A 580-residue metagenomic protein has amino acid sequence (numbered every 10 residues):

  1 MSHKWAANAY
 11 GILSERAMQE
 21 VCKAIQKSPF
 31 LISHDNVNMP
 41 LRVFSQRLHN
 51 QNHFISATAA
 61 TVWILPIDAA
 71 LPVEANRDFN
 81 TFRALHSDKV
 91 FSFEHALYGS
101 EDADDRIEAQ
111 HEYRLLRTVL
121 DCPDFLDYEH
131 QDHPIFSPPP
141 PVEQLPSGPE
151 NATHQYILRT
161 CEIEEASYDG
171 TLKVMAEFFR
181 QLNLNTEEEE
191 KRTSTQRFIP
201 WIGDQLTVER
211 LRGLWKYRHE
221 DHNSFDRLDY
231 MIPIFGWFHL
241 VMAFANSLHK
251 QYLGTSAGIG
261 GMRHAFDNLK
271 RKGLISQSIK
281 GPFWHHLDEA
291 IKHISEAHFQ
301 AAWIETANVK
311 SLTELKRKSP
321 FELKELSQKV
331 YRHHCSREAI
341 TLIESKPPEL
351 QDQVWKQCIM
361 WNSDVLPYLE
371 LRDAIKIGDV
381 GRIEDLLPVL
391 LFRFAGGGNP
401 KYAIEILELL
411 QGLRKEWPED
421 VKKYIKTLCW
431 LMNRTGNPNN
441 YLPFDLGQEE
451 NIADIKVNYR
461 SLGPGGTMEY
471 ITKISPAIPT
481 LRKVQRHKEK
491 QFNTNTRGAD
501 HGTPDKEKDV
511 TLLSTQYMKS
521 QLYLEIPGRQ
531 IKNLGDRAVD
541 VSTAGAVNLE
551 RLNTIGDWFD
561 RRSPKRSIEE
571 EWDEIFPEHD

Functional and structural regions predicted by a protein language model:
M1-D580: Buried hydrophobic core signal strongest for RNase H-like alpha/beta domains in large, well-folded nucleic-acid enzymes
